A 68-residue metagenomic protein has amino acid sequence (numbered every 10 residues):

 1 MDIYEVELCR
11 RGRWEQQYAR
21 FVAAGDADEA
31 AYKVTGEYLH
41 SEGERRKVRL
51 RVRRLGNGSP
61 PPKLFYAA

Functional and structural regions predicted by a protein language model:
M1, G25-A27, G56: Intrinsic-disorder/low-complexity regions
M1-Q17: Short aromatic-glycine-(Arg/Gly/Cys) micro-motifs in beta-strand/loop hairpins
I3-E7, F21-A23, R51: Ordered hydrophobic segments in well-structured contexts
E15-D26: A short, exposed loop/beta-hairpin motif centered on an aromatic-Gly-Thr core
A23-A24, A30, V34: Small-residue (primarily alanine) positions within well-ordered alpha-helices, especially packing/interaction faces
G36-A68: Short, mixed-charge low-complexity intrinsically disordered segments
